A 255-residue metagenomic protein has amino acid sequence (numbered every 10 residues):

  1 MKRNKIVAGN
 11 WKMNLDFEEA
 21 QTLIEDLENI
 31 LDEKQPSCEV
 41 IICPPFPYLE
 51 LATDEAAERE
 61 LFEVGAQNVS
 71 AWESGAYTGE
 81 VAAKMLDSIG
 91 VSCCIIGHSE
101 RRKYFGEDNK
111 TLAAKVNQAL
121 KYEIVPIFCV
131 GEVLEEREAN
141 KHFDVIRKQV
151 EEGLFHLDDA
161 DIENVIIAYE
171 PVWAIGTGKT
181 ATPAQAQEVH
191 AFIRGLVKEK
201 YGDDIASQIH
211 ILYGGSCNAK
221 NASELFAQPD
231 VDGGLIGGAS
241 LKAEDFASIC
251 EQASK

Functional and structural regions predicted by a protein language model:
M1-K255: Active-site loop-to-helix "anion-binding N-cap" substructures in soluble metabolic enzymes
